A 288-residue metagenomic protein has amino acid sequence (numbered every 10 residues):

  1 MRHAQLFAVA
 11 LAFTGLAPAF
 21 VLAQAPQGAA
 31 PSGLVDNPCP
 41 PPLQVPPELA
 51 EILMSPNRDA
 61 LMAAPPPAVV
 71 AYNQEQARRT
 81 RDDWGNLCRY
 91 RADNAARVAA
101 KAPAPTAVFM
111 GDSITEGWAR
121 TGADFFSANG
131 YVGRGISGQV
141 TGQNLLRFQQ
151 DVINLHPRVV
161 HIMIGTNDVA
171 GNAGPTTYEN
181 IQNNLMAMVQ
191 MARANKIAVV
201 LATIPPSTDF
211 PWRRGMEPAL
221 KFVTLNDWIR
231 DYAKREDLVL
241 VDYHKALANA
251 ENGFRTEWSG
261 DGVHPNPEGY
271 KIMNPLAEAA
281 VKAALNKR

Functional and structural regions predicted by a protein language model:
M1-V108, R120, L155, K282-R288: N-terminal secretory targeting modules
Q27-P47, A100, Q150-R158, N167-V169 (+3 more regions): Extracellular glycan-modifying ectodomains
A104-R120, S137-V140: Catalytic nucleophile-elbow at a beta strand-turn-alpha helix junction centered on a G-D-S/GDSL motif, marking
T106-G111, Y131-G135, V159-I164, V199-T203 (+2 more regions): Structural recognition of the beta-strand scaffold that forms the well-ordered cores of secreted hydrolase catalytic
F109, G135, Q139, Q143 (+8 more regions): Extracytoplasmic/secreted proteins, especially bacterial periplasmic and envelope-associated proteins
E116-V132, G142-N183, P205-F210: Oxyanion-hole/transition-state-stabilizing segment in secreted/luminal serine hydrolases and related acyltransferases
Y178-A202, W228-L238: Charged, glycine-enriched surface loops/patches that mediate electrostatic binding to polyanionic ligands
P205-R288: Catalytic His-Asp segment of secreted/periplasmic serine-dependent ester chemistry enzymes
